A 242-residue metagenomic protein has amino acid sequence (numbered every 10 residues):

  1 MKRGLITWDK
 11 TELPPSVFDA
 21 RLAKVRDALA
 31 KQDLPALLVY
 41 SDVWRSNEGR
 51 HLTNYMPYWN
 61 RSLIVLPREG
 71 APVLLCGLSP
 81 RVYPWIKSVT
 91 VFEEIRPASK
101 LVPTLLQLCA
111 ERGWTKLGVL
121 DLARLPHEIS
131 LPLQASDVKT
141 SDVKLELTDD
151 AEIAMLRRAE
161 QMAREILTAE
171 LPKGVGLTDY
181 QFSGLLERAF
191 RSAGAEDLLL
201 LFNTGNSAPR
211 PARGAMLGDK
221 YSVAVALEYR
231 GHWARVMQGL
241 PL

Functional and structural regions predicted by a protein language model:
M1-T104: N-terminal accessory/capping or targeting/presequence segment of soluble
M1-T7, S16-A23, P97-L198, G205-A212 (+1 more regions): Flexible, acidic/His-enriched mid-domain "rim/lid" segments that flank
L29, H51-L52, I64, L156 (+3 more regions): Buried hydrophobic positions in well-ordered alpha/beta secondary-structure cores of metabolic enzymes
D42-V43, L122, A226: An acidic- and aromatic-residue-enriched active-site/binding cleft used to recognize and process polar
N47-E48, P84-W85, H127-E128, G231-A234: Short helix/loop capping segments that flank catalytic or ligand/cofactor-binding pockets
M56-N60, V65-G70, G113, L201-V236: Acidic/histidine-enriched ion/cofactor-binding microenvironments in catalytic or ligand-binding pockets
G239-L242: Short beta-strand edge segments in extracellular beta-sheet folds
